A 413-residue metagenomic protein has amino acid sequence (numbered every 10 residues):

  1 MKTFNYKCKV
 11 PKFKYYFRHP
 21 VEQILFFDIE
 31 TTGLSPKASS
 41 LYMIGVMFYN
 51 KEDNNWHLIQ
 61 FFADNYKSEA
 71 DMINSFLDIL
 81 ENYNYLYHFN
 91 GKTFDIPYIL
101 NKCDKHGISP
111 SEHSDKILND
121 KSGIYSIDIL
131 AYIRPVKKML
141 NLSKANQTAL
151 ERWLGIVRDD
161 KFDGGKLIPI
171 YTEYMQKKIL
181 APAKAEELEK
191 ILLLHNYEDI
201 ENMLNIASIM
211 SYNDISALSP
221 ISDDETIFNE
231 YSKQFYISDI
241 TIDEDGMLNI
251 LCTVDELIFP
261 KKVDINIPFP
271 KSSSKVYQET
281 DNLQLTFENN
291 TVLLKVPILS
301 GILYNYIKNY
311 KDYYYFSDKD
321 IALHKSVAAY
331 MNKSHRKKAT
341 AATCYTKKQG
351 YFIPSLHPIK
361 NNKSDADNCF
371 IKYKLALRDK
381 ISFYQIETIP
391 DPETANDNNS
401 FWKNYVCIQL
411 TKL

Functional and structural regions predicted by a protein language model:
M1-S39, Y49-L413: DEDD superfamily 3′-5′ metal-dependent exonuclease/proofreading module
I44-V46: Short beta-strand scaffold segments in enzyme catalytic cores
